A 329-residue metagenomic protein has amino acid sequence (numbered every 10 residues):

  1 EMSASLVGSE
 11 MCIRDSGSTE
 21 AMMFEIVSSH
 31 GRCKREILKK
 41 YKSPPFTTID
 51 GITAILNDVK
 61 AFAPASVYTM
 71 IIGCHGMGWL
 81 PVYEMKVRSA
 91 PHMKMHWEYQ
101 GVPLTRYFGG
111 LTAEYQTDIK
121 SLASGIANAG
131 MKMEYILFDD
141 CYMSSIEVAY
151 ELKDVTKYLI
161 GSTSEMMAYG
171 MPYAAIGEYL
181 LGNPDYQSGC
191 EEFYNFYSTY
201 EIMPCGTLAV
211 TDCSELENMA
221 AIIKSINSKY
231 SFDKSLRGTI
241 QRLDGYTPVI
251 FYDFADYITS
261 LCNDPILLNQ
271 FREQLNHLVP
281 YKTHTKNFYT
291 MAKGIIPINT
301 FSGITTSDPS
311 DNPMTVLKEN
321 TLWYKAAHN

Functional and structural regions predicted by a protein language model:
E1, I49-A61, S145-I146, K286-G294: Short alpha-helical segments and helix-capping/turn motifs at coil-helix boundaries
E1-G8, C12-I13: Single conserved hydrophobic/aromatic residue that forms the stacking wall/gate of nucleotide- or nucleobase-binding
S9, V67-Y68, M133-E134: Residue-level recognition of the N-termini of beta-strands and the immediately preceding loop/turn
R14-E36, I72-G110: Surface-exposed loop and adjacent secondary-structure segments within mature catalytic domains
E20, I26-F62: Functional beta-strand-loop-alpha-helix junction segments that form "active/interaction loops" within catalytic
G31, M85-K86, M93-N329: Terminal, contiguous helix-loop blocks that mediate binding/assembly
D58-Y68, A127-A129: Surface-exposed acidic, glycine-flexible loop patches that form ligand/cofactor-binding and adhesion interfaces
T69-G73, L137: Beta-strand elements within well-structured catalytic alpha/beta cores of enzymes that handle phosphate/sulfate esters
